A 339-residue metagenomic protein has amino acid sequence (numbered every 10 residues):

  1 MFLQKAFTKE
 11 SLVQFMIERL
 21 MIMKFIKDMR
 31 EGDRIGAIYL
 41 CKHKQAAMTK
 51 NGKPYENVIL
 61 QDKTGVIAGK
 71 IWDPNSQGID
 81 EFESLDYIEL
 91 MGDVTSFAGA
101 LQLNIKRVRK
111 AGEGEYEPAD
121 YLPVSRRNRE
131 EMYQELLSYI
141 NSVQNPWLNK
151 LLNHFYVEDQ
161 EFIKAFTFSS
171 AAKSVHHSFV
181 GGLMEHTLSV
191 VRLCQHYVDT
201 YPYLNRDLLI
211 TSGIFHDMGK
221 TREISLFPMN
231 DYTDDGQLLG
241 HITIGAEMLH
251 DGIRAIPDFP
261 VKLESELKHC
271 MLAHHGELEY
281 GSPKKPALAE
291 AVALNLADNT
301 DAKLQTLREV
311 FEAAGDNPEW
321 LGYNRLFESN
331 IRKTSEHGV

Functional and structural regions predicted by a protein language model:
M21-I35: OB-fold nucleic-acid-binding modules
K44-P54, I67-A68, P74-D120: OB-fold single-stranded nucleic acid-binding module
I59-K70: Short, basic/aromatic beta-hairpin or loop at an interaction surface
E115-G236: Acidic/His-rich, divalent-metal-binding segments that scaffold phosphate/diphosphate chemistry
S174-H176, E185, H196-A314: Divalent metal-dependent catalytic cores for phosphoryl transfer on phosphate-bearing substrates
N295, A313, N317-V339: N-terminal intrinsically disordered, cationic/polar leader segments that include organellar targeting peptides
